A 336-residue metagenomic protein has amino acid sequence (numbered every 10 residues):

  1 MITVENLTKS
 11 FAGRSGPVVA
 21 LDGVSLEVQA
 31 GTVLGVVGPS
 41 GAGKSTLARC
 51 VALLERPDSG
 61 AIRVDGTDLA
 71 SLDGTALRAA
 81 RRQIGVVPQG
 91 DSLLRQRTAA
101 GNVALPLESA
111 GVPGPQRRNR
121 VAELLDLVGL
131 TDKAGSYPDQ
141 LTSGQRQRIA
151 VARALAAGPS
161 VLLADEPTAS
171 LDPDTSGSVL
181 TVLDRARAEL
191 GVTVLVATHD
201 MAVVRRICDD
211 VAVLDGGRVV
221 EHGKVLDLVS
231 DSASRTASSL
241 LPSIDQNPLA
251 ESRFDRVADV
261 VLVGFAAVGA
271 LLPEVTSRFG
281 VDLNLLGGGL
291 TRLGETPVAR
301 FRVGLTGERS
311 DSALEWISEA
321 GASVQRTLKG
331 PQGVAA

Functional and structural regions predicted by a protein language model:
S15-G16, L69-G85, S109-G114, L228-S232: ABC ATPase NBD coupling module
V37-P39: The feature captures the beta-strand-to-loop junction immediately N-terminal to the Walker
A52: Helix-to-loop junction immediately C-terminal to a conserved catalytic motif
S136-D139, A157: Conserved signature/switch motifs of ABC ATPase nucleotide-binding domains
L162-D165: Catalytic Walker B motif of ABC-type/P-loop ATPase nucleotide-binding domains
H222-G223, D231: ABC ATPase "signature
